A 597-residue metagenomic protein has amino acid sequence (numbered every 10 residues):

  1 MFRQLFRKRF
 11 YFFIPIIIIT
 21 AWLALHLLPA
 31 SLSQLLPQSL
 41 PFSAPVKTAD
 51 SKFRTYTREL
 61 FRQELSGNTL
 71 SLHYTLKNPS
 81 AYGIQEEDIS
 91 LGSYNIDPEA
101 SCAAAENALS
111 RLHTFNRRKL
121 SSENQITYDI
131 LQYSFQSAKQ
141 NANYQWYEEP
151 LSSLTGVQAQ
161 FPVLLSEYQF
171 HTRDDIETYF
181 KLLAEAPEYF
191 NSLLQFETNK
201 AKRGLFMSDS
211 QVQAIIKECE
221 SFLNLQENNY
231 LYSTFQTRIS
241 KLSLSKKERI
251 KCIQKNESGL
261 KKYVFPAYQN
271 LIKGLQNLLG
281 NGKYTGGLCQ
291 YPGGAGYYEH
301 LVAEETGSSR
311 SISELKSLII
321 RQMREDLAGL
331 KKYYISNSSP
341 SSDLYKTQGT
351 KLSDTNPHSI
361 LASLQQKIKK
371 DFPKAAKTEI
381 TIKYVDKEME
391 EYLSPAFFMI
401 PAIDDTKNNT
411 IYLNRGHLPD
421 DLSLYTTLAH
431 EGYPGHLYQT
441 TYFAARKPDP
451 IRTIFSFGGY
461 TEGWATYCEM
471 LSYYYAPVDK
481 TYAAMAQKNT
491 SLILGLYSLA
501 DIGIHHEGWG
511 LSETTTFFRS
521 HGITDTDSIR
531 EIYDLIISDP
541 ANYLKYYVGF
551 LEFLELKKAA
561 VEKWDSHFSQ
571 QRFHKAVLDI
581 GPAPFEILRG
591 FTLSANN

Functional and structural regions predicted by a protein language model:
F2-I18: N-terminal Sec-pathway targeting helices
P15, T20-N597: N-terminal maturation segment of proteins
